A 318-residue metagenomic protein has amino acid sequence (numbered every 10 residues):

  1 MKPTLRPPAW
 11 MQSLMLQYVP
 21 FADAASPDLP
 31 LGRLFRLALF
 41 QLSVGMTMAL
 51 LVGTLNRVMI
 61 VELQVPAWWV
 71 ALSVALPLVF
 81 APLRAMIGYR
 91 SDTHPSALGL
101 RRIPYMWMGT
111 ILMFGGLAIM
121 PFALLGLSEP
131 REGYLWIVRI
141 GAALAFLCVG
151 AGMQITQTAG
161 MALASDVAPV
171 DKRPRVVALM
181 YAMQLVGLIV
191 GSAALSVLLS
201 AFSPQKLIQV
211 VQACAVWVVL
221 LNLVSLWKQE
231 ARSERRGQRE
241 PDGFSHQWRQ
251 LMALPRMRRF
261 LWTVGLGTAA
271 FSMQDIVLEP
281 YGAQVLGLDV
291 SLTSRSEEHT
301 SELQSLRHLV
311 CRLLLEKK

Functional and structural regions predicted by a protein language model:
P3-P30, R232-W262, V285: Juxtamembrane intracellular "pre-TM" segments in multi-pass secondary transporters
A22-I60, L147, A253-Q274: Pair of pore-lining "gating" transmembrane helices in MFS-fold secondary transporters
G53-W69, I276-T293: Short amphipathic helix-loop junctions that connect adjacent transmembrane helices in Major Facilitator Superfamily/SLC
V70-H94, F114-G115, S301: Central cavity-lining transmembrane alpha-helices of secondary-active solute carriers, predominantly the Major
P77-R84, M113, P174-L199: Glycine-rich segments within core transmembrane alpha-helices of 12-TM secondary carriers
T93, L125-G126, L188-L207: Transmembrane alpha-helix termini and helix-breaking/packing motifs in multi-pass membrane transporters
A215-E234: C-terminal membrane-cytosol helix-exit motif in multi-pass small-molecule transporters
E297-K318: Single conserved hydrophobic/aromatic residue that forms the stacking wall/gate of nucleotide- or nucleobase-binding
